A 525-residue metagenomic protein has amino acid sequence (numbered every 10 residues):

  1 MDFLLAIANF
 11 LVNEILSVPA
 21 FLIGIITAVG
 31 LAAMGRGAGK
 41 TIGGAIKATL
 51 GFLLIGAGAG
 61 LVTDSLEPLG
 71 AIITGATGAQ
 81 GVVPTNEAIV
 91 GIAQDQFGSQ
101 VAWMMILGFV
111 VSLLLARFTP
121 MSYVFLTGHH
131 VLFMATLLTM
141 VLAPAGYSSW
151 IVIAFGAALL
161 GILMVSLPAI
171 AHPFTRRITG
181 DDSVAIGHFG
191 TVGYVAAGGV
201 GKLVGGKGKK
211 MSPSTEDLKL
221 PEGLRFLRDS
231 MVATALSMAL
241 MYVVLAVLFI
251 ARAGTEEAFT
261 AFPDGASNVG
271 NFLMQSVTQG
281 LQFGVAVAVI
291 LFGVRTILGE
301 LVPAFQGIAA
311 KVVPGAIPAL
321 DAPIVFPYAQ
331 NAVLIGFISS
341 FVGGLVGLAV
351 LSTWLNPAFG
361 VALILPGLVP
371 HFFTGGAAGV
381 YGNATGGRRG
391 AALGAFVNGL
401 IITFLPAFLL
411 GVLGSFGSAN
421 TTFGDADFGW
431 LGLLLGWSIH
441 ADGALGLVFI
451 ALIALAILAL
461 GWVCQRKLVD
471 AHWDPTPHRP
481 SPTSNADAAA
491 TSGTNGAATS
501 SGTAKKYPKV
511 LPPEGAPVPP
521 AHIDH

Functional and structural regions predicted by a protein language model:
D2-G58, W103, L107, V111-G307 (+5 more regions): Signature of multi-pass transmembrane helix bundles
F10, T85-G98, W437-D442: Short aromatic-rich membrane-water interface segments that cap or initiate transmembrane helices in multi-pass membrane
N13-I23, I92-I106, F359-V369: Structural signature of hydrophobic alpha-helical transmembrane segments
I23-I25, H129, V333-V463, K467: C-terminal transmembrane helix pair
I25-I26, I42, L66-G91, A196 (+3 more regions): Helix-loop-helix junctions within the multi-pass membrane cores of secondary transporters/permeases
A59-P68, L245, L405-G414: C-terminal TM-helix exit segments that contain a strictly Trp-centered aromatic cap at the helix terminus
G60-I73, F118, S122: Transmembrane alpha-helix boundary signature
P519-H525: Cytosolic C-terminal regulatory domains/tails of membrane transporters and channels
